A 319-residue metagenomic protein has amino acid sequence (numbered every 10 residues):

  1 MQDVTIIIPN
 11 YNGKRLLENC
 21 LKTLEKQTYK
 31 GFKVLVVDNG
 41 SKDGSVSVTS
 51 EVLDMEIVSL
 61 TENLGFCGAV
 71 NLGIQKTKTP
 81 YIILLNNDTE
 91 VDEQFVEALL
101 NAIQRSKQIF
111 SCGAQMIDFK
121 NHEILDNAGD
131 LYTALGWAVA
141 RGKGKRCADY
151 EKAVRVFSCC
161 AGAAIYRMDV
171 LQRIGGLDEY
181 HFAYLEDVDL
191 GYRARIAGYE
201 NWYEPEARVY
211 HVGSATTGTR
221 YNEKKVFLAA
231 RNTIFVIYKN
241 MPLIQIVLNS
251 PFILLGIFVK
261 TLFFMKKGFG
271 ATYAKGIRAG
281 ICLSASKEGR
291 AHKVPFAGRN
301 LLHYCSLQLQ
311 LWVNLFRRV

Functional and structural regions predicted by a protein language model:
K22-G31: Short, acidic, metal-binding catalytic loop of nucleotide-sugar glycosyltransferases
T23, D38-S47, E62: A conserved acidic beta->alpha catalytic loop
S59-T77, N87, A98: Glycine-rich, basic loop-to-helix element that forms the pyrophosphate-binding segment of sugar-nucleotide handling
I82: Short aromatic/hydrophobic "clamp" motif used to bind/position activated sugar donors
T89-T133: Conserved donor NDP-sugar-binding/catalytic core segment of glycosyltransferases
I124-L125, W137-V139, K145-Y166, A183 (+2 more regions): A recurrent flexible, glycine/aromatic-enriched loop bordering the glycosyltransferase active site that acts as
F157-R208: A short, conserved alpha-helix in the catalytic core of glycosyltransferases
I246-V319: Non-catalytic, C-terminal membrane-associated alpha-helical segments of glycosyltransferases
